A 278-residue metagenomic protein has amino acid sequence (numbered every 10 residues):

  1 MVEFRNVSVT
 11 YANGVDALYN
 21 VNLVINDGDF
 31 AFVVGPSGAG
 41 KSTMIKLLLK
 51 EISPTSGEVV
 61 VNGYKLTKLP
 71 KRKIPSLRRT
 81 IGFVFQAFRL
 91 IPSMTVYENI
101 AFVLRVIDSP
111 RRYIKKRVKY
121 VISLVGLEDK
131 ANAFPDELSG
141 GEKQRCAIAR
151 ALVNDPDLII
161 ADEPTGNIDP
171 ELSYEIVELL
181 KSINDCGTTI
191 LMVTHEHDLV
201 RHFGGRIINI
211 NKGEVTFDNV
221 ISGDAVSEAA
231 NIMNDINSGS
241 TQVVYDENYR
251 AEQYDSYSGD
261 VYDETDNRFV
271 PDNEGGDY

Functional and structural regions predicted by a protein language model:
L49: Helix-to-loop junction immediately C-terminal to a conserved catalytic motif
G57-K65: Conserved ABC transporter NBD signature motif
M94-A101: Short coil-to-helix segment of the ABC ATPase nucleotide-binding domain corresponding to the Q-loop/switch region
F134-L138, E142: Conserved ABC ATPase signature
I148: Hydrophobic anchor residue at the start of the ABC signature
V153-D157: A short, proline-enriched helix->beta-strand linker immediately N-terminal to the Walker B motif in ABC-type P-loop
I159-D162: Catalytic Walker B motif of ABC-type/P-loop ATPase nucleotide-binding domains
